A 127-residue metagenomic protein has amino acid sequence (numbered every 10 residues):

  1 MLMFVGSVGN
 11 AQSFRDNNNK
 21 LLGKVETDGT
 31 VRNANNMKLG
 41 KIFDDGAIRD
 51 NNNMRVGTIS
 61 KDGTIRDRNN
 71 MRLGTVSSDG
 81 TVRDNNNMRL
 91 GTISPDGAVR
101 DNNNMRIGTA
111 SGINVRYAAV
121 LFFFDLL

Functional and structural regions predicted by a protein language model:
M1-L39, D44-R55, K61-L127: Long terminal segments
